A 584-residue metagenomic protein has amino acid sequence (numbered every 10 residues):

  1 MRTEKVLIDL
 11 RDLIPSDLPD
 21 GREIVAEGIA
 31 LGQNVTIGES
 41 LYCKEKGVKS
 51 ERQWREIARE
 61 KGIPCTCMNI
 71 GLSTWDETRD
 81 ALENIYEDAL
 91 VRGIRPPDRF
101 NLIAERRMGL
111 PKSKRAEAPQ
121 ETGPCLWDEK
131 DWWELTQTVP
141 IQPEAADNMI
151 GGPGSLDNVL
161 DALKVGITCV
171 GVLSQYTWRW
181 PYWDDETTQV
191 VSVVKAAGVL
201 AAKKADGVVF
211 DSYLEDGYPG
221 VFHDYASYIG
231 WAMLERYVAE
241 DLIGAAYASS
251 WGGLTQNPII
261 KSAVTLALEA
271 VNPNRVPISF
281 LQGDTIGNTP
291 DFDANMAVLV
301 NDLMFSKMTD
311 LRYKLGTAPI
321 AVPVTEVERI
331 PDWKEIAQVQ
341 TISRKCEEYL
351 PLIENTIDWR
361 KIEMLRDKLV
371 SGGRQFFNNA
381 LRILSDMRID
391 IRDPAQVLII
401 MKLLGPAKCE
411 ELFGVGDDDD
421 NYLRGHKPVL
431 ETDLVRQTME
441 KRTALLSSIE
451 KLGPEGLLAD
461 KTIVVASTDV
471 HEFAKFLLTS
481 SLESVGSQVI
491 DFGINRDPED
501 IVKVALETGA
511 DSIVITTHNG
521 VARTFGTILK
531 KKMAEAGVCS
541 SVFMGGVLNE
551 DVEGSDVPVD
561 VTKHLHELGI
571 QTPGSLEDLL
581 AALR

Functional and structural regions predicted by a protein language model:
M1-E27, A337-L452, G456-L457: Long, compositionally biased intrinsically disordered regions
I8-R11, E23-Y225, D551-K563: Active-site beta->alpha loop and helix N-cap motifs at the rims of alpha/beta catalytic domains
C125-E129, G154-S155, R179-K195, Q256-V264 (+3 more regions): Active-site-adjacent beta->alpha loops and helix N-cap segments on the catalytic face of soluble alpha/beta enzymes
Q137-N148, A205-V209, N272-G283, K461 (+1 more regions): Short beta-strand/loop segments at the ligand-binding rim of alpha/beta enzyme cores
G171, Y176-R329, A534-G537: Catalytic alpha/beta core domains of metabolic enzymes, predominantly
L434-F492, D500: ATP-dependent carboxylate/acyl-activation modules
T479, E483-V485, I490-H566: Cofactor-cradling patches in redox/metallo enzymes
G569-L579: Short acidic-hydrophobic, aromatic-tinged amphipathic segments that line or gate anion-handling sites
